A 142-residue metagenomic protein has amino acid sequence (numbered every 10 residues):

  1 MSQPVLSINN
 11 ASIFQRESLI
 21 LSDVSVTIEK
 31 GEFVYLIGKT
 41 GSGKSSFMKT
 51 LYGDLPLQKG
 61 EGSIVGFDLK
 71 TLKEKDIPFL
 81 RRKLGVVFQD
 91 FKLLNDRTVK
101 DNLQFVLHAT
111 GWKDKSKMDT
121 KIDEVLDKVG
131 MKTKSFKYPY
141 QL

Functional and structural regions predicted by a protein language model:
I37-K39: The feature captures the beta-strand-to-loop junction immediately N-terminal to the Walker
Y52: Helix-to-loop junction immediately C-terminal to a conserved catalytic motif
G60-D68: Conserved ABC transporter NBD signature motif
F67-D68, S116-K134: Conserved ABC ATPase "signature" region
L69-G85, K115: ABC ATPase NBD coupling module
D96-V106: Short coil-to-helix segment of the ABC ATPase nucleotide-binding domain corresponding to the Q-loop/switch region
Q104-K117, K128: ABC-type ATPase nucleotide-binding domains, specifically the catalytic core motifs of the NBD
K137-L142: Conserved ABC ATPase signature
